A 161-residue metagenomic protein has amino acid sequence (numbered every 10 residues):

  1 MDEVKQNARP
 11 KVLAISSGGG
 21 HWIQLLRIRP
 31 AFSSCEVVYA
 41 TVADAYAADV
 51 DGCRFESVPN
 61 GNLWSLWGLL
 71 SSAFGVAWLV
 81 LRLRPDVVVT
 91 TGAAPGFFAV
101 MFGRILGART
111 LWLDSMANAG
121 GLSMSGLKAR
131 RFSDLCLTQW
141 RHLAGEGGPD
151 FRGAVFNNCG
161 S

Functional and structural regions predicted by a protein language model:
M1-T41: N-terminal subdomain of nucleotide-sugar transferases
S16-G18, F32-L70, H142, R152-V155 (+1 more regions): Conserved nucleotide-sugar phosphate-binding/catalytic loop shared by glycosyltransferases and other
S17-H21, A94-P95, M116-G120, L143: Short beta->alpha connector loops
R54, V87, D134-L135: Well-ordered beta-strand positions
W64-V87: An amphipathic, basic-hydrophobic alpha-helix
V87-L106: An aromatic- and histidine-rich active-site surface loop
A108-S161: Active-site-proximal region of nucleotide-activated glycan assembly enzymes, centered on histidine/acidic-rich loops
